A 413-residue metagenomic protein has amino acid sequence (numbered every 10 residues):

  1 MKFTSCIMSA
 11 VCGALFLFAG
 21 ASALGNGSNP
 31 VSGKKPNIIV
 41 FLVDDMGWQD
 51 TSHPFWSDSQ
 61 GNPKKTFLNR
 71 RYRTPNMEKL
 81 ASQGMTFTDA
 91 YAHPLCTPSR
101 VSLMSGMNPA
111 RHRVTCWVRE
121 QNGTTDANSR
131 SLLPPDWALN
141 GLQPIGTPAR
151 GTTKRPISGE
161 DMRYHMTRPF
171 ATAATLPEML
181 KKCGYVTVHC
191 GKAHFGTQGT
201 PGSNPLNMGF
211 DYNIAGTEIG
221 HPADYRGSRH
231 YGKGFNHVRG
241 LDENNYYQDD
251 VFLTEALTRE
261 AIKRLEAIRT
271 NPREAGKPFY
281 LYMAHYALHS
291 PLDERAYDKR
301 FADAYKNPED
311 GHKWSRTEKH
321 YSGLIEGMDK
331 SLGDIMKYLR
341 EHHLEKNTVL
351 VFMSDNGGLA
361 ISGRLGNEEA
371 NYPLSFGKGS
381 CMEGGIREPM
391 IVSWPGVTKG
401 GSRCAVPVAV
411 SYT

Functional and structural regions predicted by a protein language model:
S9-A19: Bacterial N-terminal signal peptides
S28-M85: Active-site-proximal N-terminal segment of extracellular/periplasmic enzymes that hydrolyze or transfer
K35-Q49, K79-A81, D89, L103-S105 (+7 more regions): Beta-strand elements within well-structured catalytic alpha/beta cores of enzymes that handle phosphate/sulfate esters
Q49-D58, A92, S99-L103, H112-W117 (+6 more regions): Short, solvent-exposed loop/turn and secondary-structure capping segments
K65-T66, D89-A90, D161-F170, N244-V251 (+3 more regions): Active-site rim elements
R119-V186, A193-F279, A284-E294, K306 (+1 more regions): Formylglycine-dependent
T200-G209, S290-A302, K337-V397, V406: Histidine-centered active-site microenvironments of extracellular/periplasmic hydrolases and transferases
T413: Conserved small/polar residues in nucleotide/adenosyl-binding loops
